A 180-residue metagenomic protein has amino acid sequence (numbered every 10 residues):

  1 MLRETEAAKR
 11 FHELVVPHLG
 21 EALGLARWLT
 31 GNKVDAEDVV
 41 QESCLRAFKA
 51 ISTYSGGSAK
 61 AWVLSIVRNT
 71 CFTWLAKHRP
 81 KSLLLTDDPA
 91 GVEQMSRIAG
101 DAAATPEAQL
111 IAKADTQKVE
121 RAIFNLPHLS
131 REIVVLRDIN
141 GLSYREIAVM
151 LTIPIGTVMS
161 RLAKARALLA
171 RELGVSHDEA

Functional and structural regions predicted by a protein language model:
M1-G24, V34-E37: A short, charge-rich alpha-helical start-of-domain segment used by transcription regulators
L2-T5, K9-F11, L83-L84, E93 (+5 more regions): C-terminal edge and immediately downstream basic/flexible tail or linker adjoining helix-turn-helix-like DNA-binding
E13, K118-L126: Short amphipathic alpha-helical boundary/capping segments
L14, H18, A22, S43 (+3 more regions): Residue-level preference for hydrophobic side chains embedded in well-ordered alpha helices
N32, S143, T152-T157: Helix-turn-helix DNA-binding motif, specifically the short coil turn and the N-cap/start of the second
D38-L45, K49, G57-N69: Structural recognition of an alpha-helix C-terminal capping motif at a helix-to-coil junction
S65-D87, A112: Arg/Lys-rich amphipathic alpha helix in sigma70-family domain 2
I133-R137: A short pre-motif secondary-structure segment
